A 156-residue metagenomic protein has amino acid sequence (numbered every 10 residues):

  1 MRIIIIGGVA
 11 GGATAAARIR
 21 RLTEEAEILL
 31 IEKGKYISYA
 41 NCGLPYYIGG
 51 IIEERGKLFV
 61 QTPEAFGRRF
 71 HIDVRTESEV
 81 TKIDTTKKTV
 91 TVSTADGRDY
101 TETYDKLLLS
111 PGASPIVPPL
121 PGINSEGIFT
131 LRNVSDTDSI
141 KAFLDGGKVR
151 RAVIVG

Functional and structural regions predicted by a protein language model:
M1-D73: Beta1-alpha1 glycine-rich phosphate/pyrophosphate-binding loop at the start of Rossmann-like nucleotide-binding domains
M1-I4, E64-V153: FAD-binding core/adjacent interface of flavoenzyme oxidoreductases
